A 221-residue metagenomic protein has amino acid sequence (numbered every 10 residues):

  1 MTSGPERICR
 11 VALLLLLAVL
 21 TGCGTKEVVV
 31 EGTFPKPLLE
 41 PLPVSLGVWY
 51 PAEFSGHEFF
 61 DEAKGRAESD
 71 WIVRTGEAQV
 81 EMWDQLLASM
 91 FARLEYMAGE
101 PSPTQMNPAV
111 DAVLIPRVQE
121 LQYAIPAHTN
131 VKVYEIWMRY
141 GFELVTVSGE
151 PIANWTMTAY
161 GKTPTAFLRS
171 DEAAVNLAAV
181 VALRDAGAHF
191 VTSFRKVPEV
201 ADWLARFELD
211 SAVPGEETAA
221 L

Functional and structural regions predicted by a protein language model:
M1-C23: Sec-dependent bacterial lipoprotein signal peptides
C23-L86, R195-L221: A structural "domain/chain start" motif
G24-T33, G99-N154: Surface-exposed short loop/turn segments
P51-G56, R117-Y123, T158-Y160: Generic short beta-strand segments
F59-A67, I125-T129, A166-D171: Short acidic, glycine/proline-rich loop/turn micro-motifs
A67-G76, V145-R195: Short secondary-structure boundary motifs at beta->alpha junctions and helix caps
D84, A88-P108: Short beta-strand->alpha-helix linker/helix-N-cap micro-motif that forms a surface specificity/interaction loop
A88-Y96, G187-E199: Sec-exported extracytoplasmic/periplasmic mature domains
